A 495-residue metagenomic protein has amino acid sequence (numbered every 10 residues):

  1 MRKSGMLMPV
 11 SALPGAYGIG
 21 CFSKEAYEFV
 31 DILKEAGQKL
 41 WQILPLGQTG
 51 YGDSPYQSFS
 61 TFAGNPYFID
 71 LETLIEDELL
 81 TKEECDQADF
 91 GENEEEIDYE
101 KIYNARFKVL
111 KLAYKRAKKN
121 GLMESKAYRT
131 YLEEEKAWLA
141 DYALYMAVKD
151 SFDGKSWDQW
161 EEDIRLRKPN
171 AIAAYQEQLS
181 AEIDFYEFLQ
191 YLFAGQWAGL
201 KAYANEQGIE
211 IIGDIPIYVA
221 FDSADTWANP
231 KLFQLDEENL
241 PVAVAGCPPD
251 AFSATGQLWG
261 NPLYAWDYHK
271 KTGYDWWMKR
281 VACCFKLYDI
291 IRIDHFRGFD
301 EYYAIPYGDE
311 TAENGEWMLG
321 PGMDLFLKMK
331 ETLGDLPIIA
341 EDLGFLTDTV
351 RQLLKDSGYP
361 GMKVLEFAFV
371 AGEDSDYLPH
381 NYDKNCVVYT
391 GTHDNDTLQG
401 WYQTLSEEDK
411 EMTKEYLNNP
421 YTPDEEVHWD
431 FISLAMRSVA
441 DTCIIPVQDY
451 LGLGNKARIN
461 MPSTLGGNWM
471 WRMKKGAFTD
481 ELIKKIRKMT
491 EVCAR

Functional and structural regions predicted by a protein language model:
M1-S11, Y27: N-terminal regions that are enriched for targeting/export leaders and immediately downstream pro/stem segments
P9, G15, D53-Q190, V219-I444 (+3 more regions): Alpha-amylase-like alpha-glycosidases and glucanotransferases acting on alpha-linked glucans and related
K24-D31, G195-Y203, W277-K279, V427-F431: Short alpha-helical segments and helix-capping/turn motifs at coil-helix boundaries
K24-T49, L287-Y288: Catalytic domains of carbohydrate-active enzymes, especially glycoside hydrolases
K34, W197-N205, K330, L354-K355: Surface-exposed amphipathic alpha-helices with a cationic face
L44, E210-I212, P216, I290 (+1 more regions): Outer-envelope exported proteins of Gram-negative bacteria
Y186, Q190-V219: Conserved, well-ordered alpha-helix/loop/beta-strand core segments that scaffold catalytic motifs
